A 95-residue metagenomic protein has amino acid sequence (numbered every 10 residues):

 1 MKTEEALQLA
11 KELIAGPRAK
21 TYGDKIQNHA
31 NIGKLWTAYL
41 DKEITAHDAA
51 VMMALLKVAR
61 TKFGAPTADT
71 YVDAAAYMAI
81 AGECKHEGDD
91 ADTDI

Functional and structural regions predicted by a protein language model:
M1-I95: Intrinsically disordered, low-complexity regulatory regions that flank transcription factor DNA-binding cores
